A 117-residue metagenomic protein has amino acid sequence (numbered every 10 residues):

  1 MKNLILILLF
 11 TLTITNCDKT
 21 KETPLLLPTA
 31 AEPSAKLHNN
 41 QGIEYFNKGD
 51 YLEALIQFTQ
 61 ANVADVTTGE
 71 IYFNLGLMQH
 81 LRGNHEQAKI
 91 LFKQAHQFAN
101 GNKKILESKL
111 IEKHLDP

Functional and structural regions predicted by a protein language model:
C17-A30: Bacterial Sec signal peptide processing site at the extreme N-terminus
P28, S34-K36, G69-E70, K103-K104: Helix-start (N-cap) detector for alpha-helical repeat units in TPR-like alpha-solenoids, especially tetratricopeptide
N40, N74, E107-K109: Canonical tetratricopeptide repeat
Q60-V63, Q97: Conserved structural position within tetratricopeptide repeats
